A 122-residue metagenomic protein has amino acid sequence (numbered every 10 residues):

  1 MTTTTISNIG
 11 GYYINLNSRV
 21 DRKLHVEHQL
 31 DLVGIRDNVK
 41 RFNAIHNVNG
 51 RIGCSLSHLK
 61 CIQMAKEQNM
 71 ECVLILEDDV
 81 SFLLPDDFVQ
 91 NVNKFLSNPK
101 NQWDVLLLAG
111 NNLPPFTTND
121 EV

Functional and structural regions predicted by a protein language model:
M1-L76, V80-V122: An acidic/histidine-cluster motif and surrounding catalytic segment that typifies divalent-metal-assisted enzyme active
